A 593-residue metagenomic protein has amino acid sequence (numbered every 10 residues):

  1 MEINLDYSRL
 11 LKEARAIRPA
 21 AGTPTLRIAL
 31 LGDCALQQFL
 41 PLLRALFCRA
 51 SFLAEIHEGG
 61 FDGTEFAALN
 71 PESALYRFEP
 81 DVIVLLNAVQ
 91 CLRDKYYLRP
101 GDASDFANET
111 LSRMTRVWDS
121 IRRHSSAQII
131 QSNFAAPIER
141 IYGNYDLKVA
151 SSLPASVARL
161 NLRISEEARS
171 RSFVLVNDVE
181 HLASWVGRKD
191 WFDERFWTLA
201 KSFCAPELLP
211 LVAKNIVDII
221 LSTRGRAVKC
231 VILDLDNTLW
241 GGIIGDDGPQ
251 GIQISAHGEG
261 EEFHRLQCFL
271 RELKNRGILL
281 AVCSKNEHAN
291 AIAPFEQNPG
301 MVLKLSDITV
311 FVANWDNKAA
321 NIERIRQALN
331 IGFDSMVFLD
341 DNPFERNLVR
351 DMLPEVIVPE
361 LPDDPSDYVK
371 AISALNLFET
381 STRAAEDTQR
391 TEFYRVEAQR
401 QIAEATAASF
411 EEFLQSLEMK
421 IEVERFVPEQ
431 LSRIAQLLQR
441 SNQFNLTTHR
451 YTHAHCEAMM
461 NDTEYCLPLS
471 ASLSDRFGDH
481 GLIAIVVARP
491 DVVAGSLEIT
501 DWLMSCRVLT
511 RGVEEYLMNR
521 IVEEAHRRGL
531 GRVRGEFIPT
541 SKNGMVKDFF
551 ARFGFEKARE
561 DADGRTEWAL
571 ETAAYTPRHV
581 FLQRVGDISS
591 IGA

Functional and structural regions predicted by a protein language model:
M1-G59: Serine-esterase "nucleophile elbow" of acetyl-processing enzymes
R18-T25, L42, A50-G59, T64-E207 (+1 more regions): Alpha-helical cap/lid subdomain in secreted, periplasmic, or secretory-pathway luminal O-acyl-processing enzymes
A29-L31, S132, D234, C283 (+2 more regions): Short hydrophobic segments within beta-strands
R122-Q128, G277-I278, E355-V356: A short helix->loop->beta-strand "cap" motif at the edges of active sites that frequently abuts
C230-I232, D236-A320, E379-L431, A435-Q439 (+8 more regions): Alpha-helical substrate-recognition element adjacent to the catalytic core
I322-P343, V349: Conserved Lys-Pro-Asp/Glu-containing loop-to-beta segment of HAD-superfamily phosphomonoesterases, centered on
A328, R350, P354-L417, E523-A593: Terminal substrate-recognition subdomain of acyl/acetyltransferases
R476, L482-D561: Acyl-donor binding region in acyl/amide transferases
